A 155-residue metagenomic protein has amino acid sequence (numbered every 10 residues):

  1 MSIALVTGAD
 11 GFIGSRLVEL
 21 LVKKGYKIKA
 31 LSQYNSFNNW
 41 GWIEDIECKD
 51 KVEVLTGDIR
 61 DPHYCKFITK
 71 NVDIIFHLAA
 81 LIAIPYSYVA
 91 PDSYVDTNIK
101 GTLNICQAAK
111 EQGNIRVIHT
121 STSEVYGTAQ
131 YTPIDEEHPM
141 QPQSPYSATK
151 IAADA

Functional and structural regions predicted by a protein language model:
M1-A155: N-terminal Rossmann-like NAD(P)+-binding domain of SDR-like oxidoreductases, especially those catalyzing
